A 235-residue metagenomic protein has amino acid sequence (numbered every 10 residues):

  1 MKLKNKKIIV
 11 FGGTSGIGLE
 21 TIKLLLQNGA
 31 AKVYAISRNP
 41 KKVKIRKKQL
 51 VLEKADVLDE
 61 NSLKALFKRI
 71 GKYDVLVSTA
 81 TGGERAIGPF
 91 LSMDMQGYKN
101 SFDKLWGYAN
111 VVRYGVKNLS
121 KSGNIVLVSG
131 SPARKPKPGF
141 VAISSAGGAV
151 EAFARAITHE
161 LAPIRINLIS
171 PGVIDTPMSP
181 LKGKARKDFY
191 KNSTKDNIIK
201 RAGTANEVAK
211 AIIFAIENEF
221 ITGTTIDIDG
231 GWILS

Functional and structural regions predicted by a protein language model:
T14, T21-K23: N-terminal Rossmann NAD(P)H-binding glycine-rich loop of SDR-like oxidoreductase domains
L26, A30-V43: Conserved glycine-rich Rossmann-like NAD(P)H-binding loop of the short-chain dehydrogenase/reductase
K47-N61: Rossmann-fold cofactor-recognition segment
V77-I87, G230-G231: Conserved NAD(P)H cofactor-binding loop of Rossmann-fold oxidoreductase domains
P89-K104, Y108-N110, K117, K121-A162 (+1 more regions): Catalytic loop of short-chain dehydrogenase/reductase
E151, E160-D175, I221-I228: Conserved Rossmann-fold SDR core element
V173-D196, S235: A glycine/serine/threonine-rich, flexible loop-to-helix segment that serves as the NAD(P) cofactor-binding "lid"
R201-I228, I233: C-terminal substrate-recognition "lid" of short-chain dehydrogenase/reductases
